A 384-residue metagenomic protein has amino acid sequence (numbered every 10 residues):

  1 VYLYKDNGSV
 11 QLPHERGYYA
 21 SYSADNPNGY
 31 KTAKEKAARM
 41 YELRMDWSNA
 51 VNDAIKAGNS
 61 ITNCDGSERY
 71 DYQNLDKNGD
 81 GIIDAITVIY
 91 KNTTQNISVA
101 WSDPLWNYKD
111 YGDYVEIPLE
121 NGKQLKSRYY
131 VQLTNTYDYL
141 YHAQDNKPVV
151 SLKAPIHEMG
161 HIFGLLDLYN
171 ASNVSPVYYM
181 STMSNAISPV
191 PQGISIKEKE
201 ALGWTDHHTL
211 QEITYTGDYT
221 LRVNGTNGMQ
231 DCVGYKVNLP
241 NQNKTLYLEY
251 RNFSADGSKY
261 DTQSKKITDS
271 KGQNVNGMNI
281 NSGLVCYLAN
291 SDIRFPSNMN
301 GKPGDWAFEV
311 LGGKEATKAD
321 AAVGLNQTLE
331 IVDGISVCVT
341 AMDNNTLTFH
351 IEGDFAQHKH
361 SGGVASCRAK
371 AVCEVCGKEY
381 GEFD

Functional and structural regions predicted by a protein language model:
V1-E200, D206, I331-D333, D354: Active-site-proximal segment of zinc-dependent metalloprotease catalytic domains
R44, S98-D145, Q211-Q357: Non-catalytic C-terminal accessory/binding modules of secreted extracellular proteins
D76-N78, Q327, G362-G363: Short, flexible, glycine/charge-rich loop motifs used to bind or transfer phosphoryl groups or to couple energy/partner
G79, N241, V375: Short, ordered coil/turn segments that flank beta-strands lining enzyme active or ligand-binding pockets
T93, L168, S188, F253 (+3 more regions): Residue-level marker of positions within ordered structural domains that often coincide with functionally constrained
M183, V237, C286, A371-C373: Short beta-strand element of the conserved SAM-dependent methyltransferase core
Q192-N224: Secreted, disulfide-rich extracellular signaling modules
F355-D384: Extracellular adhesion/carbohydrate-binding repeat motifs centered on closely spaced tryptophans
